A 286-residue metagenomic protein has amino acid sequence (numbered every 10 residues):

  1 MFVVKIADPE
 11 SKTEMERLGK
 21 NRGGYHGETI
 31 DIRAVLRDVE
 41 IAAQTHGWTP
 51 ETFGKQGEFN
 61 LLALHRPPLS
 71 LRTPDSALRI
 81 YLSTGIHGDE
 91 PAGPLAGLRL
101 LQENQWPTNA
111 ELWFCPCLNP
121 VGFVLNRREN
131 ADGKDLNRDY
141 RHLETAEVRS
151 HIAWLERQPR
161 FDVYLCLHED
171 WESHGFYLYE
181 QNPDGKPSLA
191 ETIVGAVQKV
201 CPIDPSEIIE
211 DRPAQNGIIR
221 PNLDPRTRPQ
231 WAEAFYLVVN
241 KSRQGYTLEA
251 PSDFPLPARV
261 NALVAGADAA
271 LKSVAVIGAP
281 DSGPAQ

Functional and structural regions predicted by a protein language model:
M1-Q286: Structured catalytic-domain cores with a bias toward divalent-metal coordination
